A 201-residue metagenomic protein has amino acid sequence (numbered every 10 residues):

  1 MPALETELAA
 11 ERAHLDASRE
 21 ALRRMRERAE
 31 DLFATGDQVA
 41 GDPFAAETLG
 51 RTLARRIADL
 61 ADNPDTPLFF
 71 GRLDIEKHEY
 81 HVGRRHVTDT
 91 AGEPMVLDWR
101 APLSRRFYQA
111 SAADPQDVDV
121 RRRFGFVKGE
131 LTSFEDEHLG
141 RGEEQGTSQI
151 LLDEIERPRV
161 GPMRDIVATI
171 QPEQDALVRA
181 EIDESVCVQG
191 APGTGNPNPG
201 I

Functional and structural regions predicted by a protein language model:
M1-V167, Q171-R179: Extended, charged low-complexity regulatory segments
I182: Exposed loop/turn and edge beta-strand positions of beta-sandwich/beta-sheet ligand-binding modules
S185: Walker A (P-loop) ATP-phosphate-binding motif of ABC ATPase nucleotide-binding domains
V188: Hydrophobic anchor at the beta1->P-loop junction of P-loop NTPases
P192-G193: The conserved Walker
N196-I201: Motif I (Walker A/P-loop) of helicase-class P-loop NTPases
